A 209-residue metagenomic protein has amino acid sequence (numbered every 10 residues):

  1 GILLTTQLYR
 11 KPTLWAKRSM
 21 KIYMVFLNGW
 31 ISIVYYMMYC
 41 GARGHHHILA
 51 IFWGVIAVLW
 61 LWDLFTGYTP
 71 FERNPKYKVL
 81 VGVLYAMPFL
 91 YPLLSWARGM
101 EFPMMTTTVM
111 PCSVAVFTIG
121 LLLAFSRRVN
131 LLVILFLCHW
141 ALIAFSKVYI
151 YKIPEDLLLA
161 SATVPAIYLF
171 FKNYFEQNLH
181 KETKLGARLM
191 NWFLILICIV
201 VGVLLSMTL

Functional and structural regions predicted by a protein language model:
G1-G41, L205, L209: N-terminal topogenic module of multi-pass integral membrane proteins
P12-V25, R73-V81, S126-L137: Membrane-interfacial loop-to-transmembrane alpha-helix junctions, especially the N-terminal start
F26-V34, L84-S95, L137-Y149, V201-S206: Aromatic-anchored segments of alpha-helical transmembrane domains
M38-A42, L123-V133, L142-E155, N173-L185: Membrane-helix boundary connector in multi-pass membrane proteins
R43-G120: Membrane-proximal helix-loop-helix units in multi-pass membrane proteins
H45-A50, Y149-P165: Loop-to-transmembrane alpha-helix initiation sites
Y85-P88, E101-S146, L158-V164: Alpha-helical membrane segments in multi-pass integral membrane proteins
M190-T208: Final/C-terminal transmembrane alpha-helix of multipass membrane proteins
